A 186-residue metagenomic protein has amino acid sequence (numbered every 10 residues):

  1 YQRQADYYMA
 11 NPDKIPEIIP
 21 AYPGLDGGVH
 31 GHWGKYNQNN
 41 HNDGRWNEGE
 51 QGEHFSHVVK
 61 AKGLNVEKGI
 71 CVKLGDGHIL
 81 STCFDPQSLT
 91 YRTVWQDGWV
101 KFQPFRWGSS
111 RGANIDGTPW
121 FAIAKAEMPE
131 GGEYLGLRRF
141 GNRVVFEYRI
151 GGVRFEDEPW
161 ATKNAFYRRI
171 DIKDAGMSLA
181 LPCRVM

Functional and structural regions predicted by a protein language model:
R3-R169, K173: Extended polysaccharide-engagement surfaces of secreted carbohydrate-active enzymes
I172-M186: Acidic (Asp/Glu-rich), glycine- and aromatic
